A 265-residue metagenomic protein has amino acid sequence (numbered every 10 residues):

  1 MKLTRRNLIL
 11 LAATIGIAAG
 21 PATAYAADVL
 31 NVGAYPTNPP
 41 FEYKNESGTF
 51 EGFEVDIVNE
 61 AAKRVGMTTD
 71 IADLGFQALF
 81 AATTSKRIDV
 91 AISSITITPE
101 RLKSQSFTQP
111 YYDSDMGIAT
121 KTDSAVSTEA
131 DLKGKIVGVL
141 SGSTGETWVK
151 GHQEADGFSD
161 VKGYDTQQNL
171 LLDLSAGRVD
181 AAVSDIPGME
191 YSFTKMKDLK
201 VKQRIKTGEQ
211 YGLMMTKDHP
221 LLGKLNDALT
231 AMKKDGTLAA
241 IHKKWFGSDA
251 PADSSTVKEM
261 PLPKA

Functional and structural regions predicted by a protein language model:
A27-S94, D235: Extracytoplasmic small-molecule ligand-binding "clamshell" domains of the periplasmic binding protein/Venus flytrap
P36, Y112-T120, I186, E190-T230 (+1 more regions): Periplasmic-binding protein-like
K44, V58-G66, G145-G163, Y191-T194: Ligand-binding cleft/hinge of the Venus flytrap
V55-R64, V126, A130, K135-I136 (+2 more regions): Extended ligand-binding regions for polar small-molecule ligands
K63, T68-D131: Acidic, polar ligand-binding/catalytic clefts
T68-G75, F158-T166, Q203: Short beta-strand-to-loop elements that line the ligand-binding cleft of bilobed periplasmic-binding protein-like
A78-A81, S93-K103, K150-G151, D173-T207: A ligand-binding cleft/hinge motif common to bilobed small-molecule-binding domains
T144-V161, V201-K202, T230-A265: Ligand-binding clefts/hinges and TM-proximal coupling segments of bilobed small-molecule sensing domains
